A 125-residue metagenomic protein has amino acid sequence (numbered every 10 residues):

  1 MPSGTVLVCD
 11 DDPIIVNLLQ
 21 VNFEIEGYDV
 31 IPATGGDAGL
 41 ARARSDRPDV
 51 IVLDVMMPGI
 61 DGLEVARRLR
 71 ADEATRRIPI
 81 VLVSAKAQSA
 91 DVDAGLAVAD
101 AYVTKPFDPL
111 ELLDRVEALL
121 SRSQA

Functional and structural regions predicted by a protein language model:
C9-D10, A33, I51: Conserved sequence signature across two-component system core domains
V16, P58, R67, R76 (+2 more regions): The feature encodes the CheY-like receiver
N17-I25: Charged docking surfaces used in two-component/phosphorelay signaling
G27-T34, R42: Short hydrophobic/Thr-rich beta-strand motif most characteristic of the beta2 strand and flanking loop of CheY-like
D46-V52: Active-site beta3 strand of CheY-like receiver
F107-E117: C-terminal output helix
